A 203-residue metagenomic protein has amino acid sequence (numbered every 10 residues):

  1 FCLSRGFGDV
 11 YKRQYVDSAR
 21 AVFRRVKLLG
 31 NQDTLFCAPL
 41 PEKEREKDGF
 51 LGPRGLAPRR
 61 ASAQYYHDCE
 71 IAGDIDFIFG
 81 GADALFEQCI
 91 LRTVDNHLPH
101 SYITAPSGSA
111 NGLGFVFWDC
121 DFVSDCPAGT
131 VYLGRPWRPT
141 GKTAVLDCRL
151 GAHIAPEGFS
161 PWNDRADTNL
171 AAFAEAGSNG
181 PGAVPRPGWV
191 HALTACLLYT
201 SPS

Functional and structural regions predicted by a protein language model:
F1-Y11, Y199-S203: Single conserved hydrophobic/aromatic residue that forms the stacking wall/gate of nucleotide- or nucleobase-binding
R5, A21-R24, Y66, F86-C89 (+3 more regions): All-beta strand scaffolds that present successive hydrophobic residues in beta-strands
G8-A19, D33-P39, L51-P58, D76-G81 (+3 more regions): Glycine-rich beta-solenoid repeat tracts in large extracellular/virion proteins
Q14, A21, L35, Q64 (+4 more regions): Solenoid scaffold repeats with emphasis on beta-solenoid/beta-helix
D17, L29, A38, A72 (+3 more regions): Feature marks extracellular polysaccharide-active and adherence modules
A63-V123: Aromatic-anchored, glycine/proline-accented short structural segments that stabilize local strand-turns or short
P136-D147, A152: Long, repeat-rich segments with strong aromatic
A152-S201: Long, low-hydrophobicity, solvent-exposed regions enriched in small/turn-prone and acidic residues
